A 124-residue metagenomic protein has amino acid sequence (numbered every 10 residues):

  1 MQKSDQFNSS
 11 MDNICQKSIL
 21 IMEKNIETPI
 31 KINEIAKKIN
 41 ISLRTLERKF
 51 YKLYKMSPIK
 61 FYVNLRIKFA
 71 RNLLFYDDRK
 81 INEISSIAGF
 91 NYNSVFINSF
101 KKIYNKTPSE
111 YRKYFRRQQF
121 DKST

Functional and structural regions predicted by a protein language model:
M1-L20, K24, N33, K37-I39 (+2 more regions): Short, Lys/Arg-enriched, Trp-marked, Pro/Gly-tolerant hinge/linker segments that flank
L20, P29, N33, K52-Y92 (+1 more regions): Terminal helix-turn-helix DNA-binding modules in bacterial transcription factors
K24-N25, K106: Generic structural signal for alpha-helix termini and adjacent loop/cap motifs
N25-I26, V95: Intrinsically disordered, tyrosine-centered linear signaling motifs in cytosolic regions
I30, I39-I41, I103: A broad helix-preferring feature
L46-F50, V95-F96, F100: Short hydrophobic/aromatic patch on the recognition helix
K55, G89, F100-K101, N105-P108: Conserved phosphate-binding and hydrolysis motifs of nucleotide-dependent enzymes
